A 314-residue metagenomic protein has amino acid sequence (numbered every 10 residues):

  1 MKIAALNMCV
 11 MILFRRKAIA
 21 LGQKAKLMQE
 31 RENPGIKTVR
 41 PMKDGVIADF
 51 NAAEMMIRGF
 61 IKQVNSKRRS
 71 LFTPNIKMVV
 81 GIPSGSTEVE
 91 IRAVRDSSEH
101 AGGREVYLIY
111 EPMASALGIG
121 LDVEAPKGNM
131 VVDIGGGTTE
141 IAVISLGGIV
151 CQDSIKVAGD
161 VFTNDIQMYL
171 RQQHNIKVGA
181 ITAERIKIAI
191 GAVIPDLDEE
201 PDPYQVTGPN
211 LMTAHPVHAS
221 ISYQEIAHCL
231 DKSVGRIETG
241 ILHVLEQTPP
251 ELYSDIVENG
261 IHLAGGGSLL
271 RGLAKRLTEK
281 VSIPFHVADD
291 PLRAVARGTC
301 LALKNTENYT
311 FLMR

Functional and structural regions predicted by a protein language model:
M1-I134, A142-I261, S268-R314: Nucleotide/phosphate-binding catalytic cleft detector across ATP-hydrolyzing and phosphate-transferring enzymes
